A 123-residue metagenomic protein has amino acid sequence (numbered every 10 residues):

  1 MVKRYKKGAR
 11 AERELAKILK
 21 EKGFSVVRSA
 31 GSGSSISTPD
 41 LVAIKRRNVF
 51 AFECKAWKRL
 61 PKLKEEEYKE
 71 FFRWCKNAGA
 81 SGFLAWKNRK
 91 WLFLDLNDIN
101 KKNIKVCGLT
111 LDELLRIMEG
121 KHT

Functional and structural regions predicted by a protein language model:
M1-A30: Acidic-basic catalytic patches of nuclease active cores, encompassing PD-(D/E)XK and other metal-cofactor nuclease
V2-R10, K76, A80-T123: Domain-level recognition of nuclease-like catalytic cores that cleave nucleotide substrates
L15, S37, E67-F71: Amphipathic alpha-helical interface surfaces
L19, L41-A43, R47-K58: Conserved catalytic cores of phosphodiester-cleaving nucleases, focusing on short active-site segments
S25-R46: Active-site metal-binding core of divalent-cation-utilizing nuclease and nuclease-like domains
S34, R59, K90: Positions that flank functional sites
V49, R59-K87: Short, charged, amphipathic alpha-helix that recurs within catalytic cores of restriction-modification and other
K58-L60, N100-K101: Short, surface-exposed beta-strand-loop junctions and turns on beta-sheet-rich folds
